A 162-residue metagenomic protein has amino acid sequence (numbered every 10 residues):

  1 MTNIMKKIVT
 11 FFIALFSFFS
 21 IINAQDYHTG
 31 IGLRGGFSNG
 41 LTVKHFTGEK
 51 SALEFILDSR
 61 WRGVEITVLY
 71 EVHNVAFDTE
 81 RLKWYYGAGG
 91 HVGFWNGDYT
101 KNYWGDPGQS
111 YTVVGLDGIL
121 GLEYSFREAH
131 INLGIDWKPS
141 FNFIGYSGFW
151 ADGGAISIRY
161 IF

Functional and structural regions predicted by a protein language model:
M1-I8: Positively charged n-region of N-terminal signal peptides that target proteins for export
T10-F19: Bacterial N-terminal signal peptides
F19-D26: Sec/Tat signal peptide C-region and signal peptidase I cleavage site
Y27, G35-N39, R62-I66, L82 (+2 more regions): Residues that define the transmembrane beta-barrel architecture of outer-membrane proteins
H28, Y103-G108, F141-I144: Extracellular loop and loop/strand-boundary signature of outer-membrane beta-barrel proteins
R34-S38, G87-G97, K138-I144: Short glycine-rich beta-strand segments
H45-I135: Gram-negative (and chloroplast) outer-membrane scaffold detector with strong preference for beta-barrel transmembrane
R127-F162: Predominantly the C-terminal beta-signal and adjacent terminal strand-loop region of outer-membrane beta-barrel
